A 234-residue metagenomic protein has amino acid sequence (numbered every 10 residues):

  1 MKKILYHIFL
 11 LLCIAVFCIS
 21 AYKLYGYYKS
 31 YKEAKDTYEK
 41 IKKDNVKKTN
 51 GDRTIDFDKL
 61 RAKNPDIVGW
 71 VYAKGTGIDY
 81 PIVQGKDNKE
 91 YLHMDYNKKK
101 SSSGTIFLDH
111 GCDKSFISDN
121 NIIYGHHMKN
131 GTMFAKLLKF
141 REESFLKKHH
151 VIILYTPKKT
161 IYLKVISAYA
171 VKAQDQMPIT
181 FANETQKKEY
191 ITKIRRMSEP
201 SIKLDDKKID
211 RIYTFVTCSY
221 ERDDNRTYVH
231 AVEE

Functional and structural regions predicted by a protein language model:
M1-C13: N-terminal Sec-pathway targeting helices
F17-E234: Solvent-exposed, non-transmembrane regions of membrane-associated and secreted proteins
